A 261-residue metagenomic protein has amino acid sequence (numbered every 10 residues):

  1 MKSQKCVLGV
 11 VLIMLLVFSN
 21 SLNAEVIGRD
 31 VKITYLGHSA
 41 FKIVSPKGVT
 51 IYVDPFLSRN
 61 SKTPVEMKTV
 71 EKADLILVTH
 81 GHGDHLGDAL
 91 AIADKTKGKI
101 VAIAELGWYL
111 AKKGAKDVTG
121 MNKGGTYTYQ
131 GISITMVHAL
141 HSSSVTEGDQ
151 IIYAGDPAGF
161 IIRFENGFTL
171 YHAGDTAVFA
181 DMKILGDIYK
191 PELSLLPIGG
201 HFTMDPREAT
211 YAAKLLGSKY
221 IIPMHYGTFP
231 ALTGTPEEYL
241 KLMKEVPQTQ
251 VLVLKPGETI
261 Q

Functional and structural regions predicted by a protein language model:
K2-V10, M14-T50, L57-S58, E238-K241 (+2 more regions): Zn-dependent metallo-beta-lactamase
V26-K32, S45-I51, T126-T135, R163-L170 (+1 more regions): Beta-strand-turn-beta hairpins that frame and shape the catalytic cleft of phosphate-ester-processing enzymes
L36, K42, P46-H82, G87-D94 (+2 more regions): Pre-active-site segment of Zn-dependent metallo-hydrolases
Y52-D54, A73-G81, V101-A104, L170-G174 (+3 more regions): Active-site neighborhood of phospho(di)ester-bond hydrolases with catalytic His/Asp-centered motifs
R59-N60, G83-G87, A102, G107-L110 (+6 more regions): Active-site environment of divalent metal-dependent phosphoester hydrolases
V65-Y127, I132-S143, E147: Active-site HxH/HxHxD metal-binding segment of metal-dependent hydrolases
A111-T126, T210-Q261: Binuclear metal-ion centers of metallo-dependent hydrolases, dominated by the metallo-beta-lactamase
S144-L216: Active-site-proximal loop/helix segments of hydrolase catalytic cores
